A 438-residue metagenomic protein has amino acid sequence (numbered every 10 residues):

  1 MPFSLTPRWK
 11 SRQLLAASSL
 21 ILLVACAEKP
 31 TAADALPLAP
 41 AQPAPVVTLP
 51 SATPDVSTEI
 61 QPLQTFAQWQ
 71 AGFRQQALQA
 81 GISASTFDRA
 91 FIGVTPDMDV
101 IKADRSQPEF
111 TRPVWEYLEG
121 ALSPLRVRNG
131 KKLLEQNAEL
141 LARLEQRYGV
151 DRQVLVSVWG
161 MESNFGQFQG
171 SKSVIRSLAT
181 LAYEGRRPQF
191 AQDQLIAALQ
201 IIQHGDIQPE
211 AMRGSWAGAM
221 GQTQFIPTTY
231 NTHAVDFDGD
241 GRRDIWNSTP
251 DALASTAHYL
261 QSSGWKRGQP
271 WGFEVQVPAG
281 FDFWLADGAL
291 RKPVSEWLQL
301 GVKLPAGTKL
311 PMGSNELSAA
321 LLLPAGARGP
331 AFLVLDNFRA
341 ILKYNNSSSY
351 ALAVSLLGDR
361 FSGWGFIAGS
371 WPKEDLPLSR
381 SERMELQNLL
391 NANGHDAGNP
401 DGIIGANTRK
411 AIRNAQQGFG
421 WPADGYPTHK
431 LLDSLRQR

Functional and structural regions predicted by a protein language model:
F3-A16: Bacterial N-terminal signal peptides that target proteins for export
L23-A25: C-terminal motif of bacterial Sec signal peptides marking the signal peptidase cleavage site
A27-K29: Bacterial signal peptide processing site
A32-Q64: Post-signal peptide N-terminal segment of mature Sec-exported envelope proteins
D55-Q75, Q79-V94, I101, P108 (+5 more regions): Extracytoplasmic and endomembrane cell-envelope/extracellular-matrix remodeling and assembly machinery
A67-I82, T86, R126-M161, S171 (+1 more regions): Export/targeting segments at the very N-terminus of extracytoplasmic proteins
I92-L144: Signal peptide-directed extracytoplasmic domains
L378-R383, N391-L435: Short acidic, glycine/serine/threonine-rich helix-capping segments at coil-helix boundaries
